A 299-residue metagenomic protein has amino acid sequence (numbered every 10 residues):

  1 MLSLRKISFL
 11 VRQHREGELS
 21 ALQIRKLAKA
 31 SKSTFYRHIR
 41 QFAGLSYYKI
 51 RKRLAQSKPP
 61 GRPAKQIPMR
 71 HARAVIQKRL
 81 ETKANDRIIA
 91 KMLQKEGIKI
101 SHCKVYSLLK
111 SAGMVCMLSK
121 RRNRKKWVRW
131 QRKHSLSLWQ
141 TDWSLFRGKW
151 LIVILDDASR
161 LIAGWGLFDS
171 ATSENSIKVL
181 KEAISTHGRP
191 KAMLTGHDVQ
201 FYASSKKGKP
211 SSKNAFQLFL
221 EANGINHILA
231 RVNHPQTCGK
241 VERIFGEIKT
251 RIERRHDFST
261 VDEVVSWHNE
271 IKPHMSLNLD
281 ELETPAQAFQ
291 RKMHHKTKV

Functional and structural regions predicted by a protein language model:
M1-L19, A72-T82: Short, amphipathic alpha-helical "recognition" segments used to contact nucleic acids or chromatin
L10, F35-H38, V75, I89 (+9 more regions): Mobile genetic element proteins and their domesticated derivatives, centered on retroelements and DNA transposons
A21-A28, I89: Short alpha-helical "recognition helix" segments of helix-turn-helix
K26-R37, Q94-K104: Short, basic interhelical loop/turn and adjoining N-cap of the next helix at nucleic-acid- or acidic-partner-contacting
K49-W139, S211-N214, T284-Q290: Basic, flexible linker segments flanking DNA-binding modules in nucleic acid-interacting mobile-element proteins
K99, C103-I162, D169, S173-K191 (+2 more regions): Mobile-element integrase/transposase regions, centering on the N-terminal DNA-binding/Zn-coordinating module
T195-H197, K206-T250: RNase H-like two-metal-ion nuclease catalytic core shared by retroviral integrases and related mobile-element nucleases
G246-V299: C-terminal domain-tail junction helix/linker
